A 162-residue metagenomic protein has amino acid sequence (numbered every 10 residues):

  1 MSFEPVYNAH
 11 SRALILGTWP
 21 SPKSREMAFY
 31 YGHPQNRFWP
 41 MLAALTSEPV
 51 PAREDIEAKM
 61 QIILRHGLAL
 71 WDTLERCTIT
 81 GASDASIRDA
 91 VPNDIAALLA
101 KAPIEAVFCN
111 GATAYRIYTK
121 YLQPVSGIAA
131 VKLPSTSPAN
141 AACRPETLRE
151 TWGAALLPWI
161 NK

Functional and structural regions predicted by a protein language model:
E4-R12, H33-P34, T80-A96, T119-K162: C-terminal capping/extension of enzyme domains
R12-T18: Short, hydrophobic/glycine-enriched beta-strand segments
T18, D72-E75, P134-S135: Short loop/turn segments at strand-loop or loop-helix junctions that form parts of catalytic or ligand-binding pockets
W19-P20, T113, S137: Catalytic metal-binding/acid-base residues of hydrolase active sites
K23-S86: Short, surface-exposed acidic-centric catalytic microdomains
R65-T113: Internal catalytic-core helix/loop-beta-alpha segment that presents or stabilizes conserved functional determinants
A106, A112-Y115, P124-A129: Catalytic phosphate/metal-binding cores of nucleic-acid and nucleotide-processing enzymes, i.e., regions that mediate
